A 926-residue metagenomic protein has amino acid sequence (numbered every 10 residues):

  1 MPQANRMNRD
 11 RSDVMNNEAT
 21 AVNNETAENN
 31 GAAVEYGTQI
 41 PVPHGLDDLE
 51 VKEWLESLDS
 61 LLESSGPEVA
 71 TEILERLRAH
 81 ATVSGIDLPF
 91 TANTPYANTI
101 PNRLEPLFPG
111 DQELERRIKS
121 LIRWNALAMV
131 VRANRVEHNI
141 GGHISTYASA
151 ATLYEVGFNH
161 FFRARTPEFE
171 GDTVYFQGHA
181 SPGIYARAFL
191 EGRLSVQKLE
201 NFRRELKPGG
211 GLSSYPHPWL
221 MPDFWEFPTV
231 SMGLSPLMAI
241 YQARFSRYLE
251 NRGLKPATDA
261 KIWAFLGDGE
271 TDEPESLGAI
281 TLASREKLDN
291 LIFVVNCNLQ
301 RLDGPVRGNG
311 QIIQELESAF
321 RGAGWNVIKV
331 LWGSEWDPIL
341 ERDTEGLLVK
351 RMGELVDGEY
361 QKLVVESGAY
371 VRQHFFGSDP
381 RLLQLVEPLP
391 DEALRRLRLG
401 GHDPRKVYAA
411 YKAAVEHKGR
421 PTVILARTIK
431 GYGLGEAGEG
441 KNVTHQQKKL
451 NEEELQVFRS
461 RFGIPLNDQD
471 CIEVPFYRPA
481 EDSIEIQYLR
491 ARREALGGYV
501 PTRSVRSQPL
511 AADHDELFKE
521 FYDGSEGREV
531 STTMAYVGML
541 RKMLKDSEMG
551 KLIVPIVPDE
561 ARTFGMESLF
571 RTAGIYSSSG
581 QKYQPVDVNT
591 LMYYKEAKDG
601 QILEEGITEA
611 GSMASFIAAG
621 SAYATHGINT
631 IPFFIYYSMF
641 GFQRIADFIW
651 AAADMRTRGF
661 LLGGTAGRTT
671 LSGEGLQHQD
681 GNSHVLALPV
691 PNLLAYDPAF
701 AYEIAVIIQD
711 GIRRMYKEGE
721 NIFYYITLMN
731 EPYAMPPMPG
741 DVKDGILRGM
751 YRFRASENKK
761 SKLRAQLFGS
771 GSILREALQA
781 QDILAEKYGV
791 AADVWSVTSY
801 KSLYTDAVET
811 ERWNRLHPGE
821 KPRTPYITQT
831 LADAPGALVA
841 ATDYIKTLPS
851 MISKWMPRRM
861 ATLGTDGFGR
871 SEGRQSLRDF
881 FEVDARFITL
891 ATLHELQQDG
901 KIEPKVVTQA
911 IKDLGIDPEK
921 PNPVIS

Functional and structural regions predicted by a protein language model:
P2, N16-N17, N24, N29-E191 (+4 more regions): N-terminal amphipathic, basic-rich helices that act as targeting or association modules
P2, R204, P208-P228, L234 (+9 more regions): Thiamine diphosphate
I40, S57-S60, L107-E115, A133-G142 (+14 more regions): Glycine- and acidic
E105-A126, Y147, F162-R165, D172-T173 (+9 more regions): Non-catalytic terminal/interface segments that mediate subunit docking, oligomerization, and allosteric communication
E105-I122, A126-H138, H143-E286, N309-G310 (+4 more regions): Cofactor-binding active-site loop characterized by glycine-rich and histidine/acidic residues
E137-I140, T152-F162, P167-G171, D223-F227 (+11 more regions): Short alpha-helical segments and helix-capping/turn motifs at coil-helix boundaries
A264-F265, F293, I556, L662 (+2 more regions): Residue-level marker for buried hydrophobic side chains located in beta-strands that build the well-ordered beta-sheet
A264-F265, T271, D647-R668, G673: A structural-propensity feature for long, helix-poor, extended segments
